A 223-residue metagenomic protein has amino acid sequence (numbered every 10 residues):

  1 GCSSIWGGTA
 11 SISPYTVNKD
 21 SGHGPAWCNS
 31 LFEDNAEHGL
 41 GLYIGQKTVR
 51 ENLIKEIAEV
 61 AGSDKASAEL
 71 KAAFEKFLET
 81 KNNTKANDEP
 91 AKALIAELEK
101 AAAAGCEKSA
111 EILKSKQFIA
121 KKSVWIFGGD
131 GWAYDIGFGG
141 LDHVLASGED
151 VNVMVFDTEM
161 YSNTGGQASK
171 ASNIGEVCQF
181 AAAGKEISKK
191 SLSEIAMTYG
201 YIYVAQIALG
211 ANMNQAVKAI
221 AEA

Functional and structural regions predicted by a protein language model:
C2-I5, N52, E56-V60, E97 (+3 more regions): Generic, well-ordered alpha-helical scaffold segments in large soluble proteins
C2-Y15: N-terminal amphipathic, basic-rich helices that act as targeting or association modules
A10-S11, D20, A146, G166: Short capping/connector residues at structural and topological boundaries
I12-S21, P25, A216-A223: Glycine/aspartate-rich loop-and-adjacent alpha/beta segment that forms the canonical ThDP
N18-S63, G166-Q179, L192-E194, T198: A structural-propensity feature for long, helix-poor, extended segments
L31-E111: N-terminal leader/propeptide and maturation segments of large enzyme subunits in energy/redox metabolism and hydrolases
A104-C106, E111-L113, F118-V151, F156-A223: Glycine-rich ThDP/TPP pyrophosphate-binding loop and its adjacent helix/strand module within ThDP-dependent enzymes
